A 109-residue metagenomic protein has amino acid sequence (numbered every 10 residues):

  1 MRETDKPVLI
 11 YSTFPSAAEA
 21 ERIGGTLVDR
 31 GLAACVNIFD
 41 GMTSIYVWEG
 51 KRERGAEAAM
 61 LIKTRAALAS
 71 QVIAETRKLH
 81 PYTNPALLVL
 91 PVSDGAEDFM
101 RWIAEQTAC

Functional and structural regions predicted by a protein language model:
M1-C109: Positively charged, small/polar-rich N-terminal and surface patches that mediate targeting and assembly and bind
